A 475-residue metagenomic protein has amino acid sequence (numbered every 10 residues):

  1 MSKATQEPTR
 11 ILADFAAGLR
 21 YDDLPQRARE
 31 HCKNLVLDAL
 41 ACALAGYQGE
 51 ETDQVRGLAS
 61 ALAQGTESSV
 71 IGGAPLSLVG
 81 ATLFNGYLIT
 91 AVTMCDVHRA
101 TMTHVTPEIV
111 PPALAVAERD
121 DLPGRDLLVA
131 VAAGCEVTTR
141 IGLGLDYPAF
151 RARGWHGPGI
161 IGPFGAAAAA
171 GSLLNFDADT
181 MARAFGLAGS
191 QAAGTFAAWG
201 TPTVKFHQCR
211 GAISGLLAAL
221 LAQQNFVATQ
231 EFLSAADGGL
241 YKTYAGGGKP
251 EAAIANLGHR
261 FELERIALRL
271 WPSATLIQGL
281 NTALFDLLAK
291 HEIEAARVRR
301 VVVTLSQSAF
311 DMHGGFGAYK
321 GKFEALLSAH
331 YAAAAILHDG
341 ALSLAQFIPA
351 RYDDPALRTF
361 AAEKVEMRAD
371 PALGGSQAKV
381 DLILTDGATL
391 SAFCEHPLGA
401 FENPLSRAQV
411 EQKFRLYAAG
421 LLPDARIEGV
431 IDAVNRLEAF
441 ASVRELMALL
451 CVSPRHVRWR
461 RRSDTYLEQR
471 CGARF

Functional and structural regions predicted by a protein language model:
M1-T103, G200-I213, L220-F475: Terminal-appendage/accessory-domain detector
L35-C42, A113, I161-S172, A333: Hydrophobic mid-domain F-helix/FG-region of cytochrome P450s
G46, A113-D120, A167-L173, A219-A222 (+2 more regions): Well-ordered alpha-helical scaffold segments within catalytic/enzyme domains
L83-T101, V105-D126, A130, V137 (+1 more regions): Function-dense linear segments that define catalytic or interfacial modules in macromolecule-processing proteins
I89, E108-V110, A115, V137 (+3 more regions): Short connector loops/turns at beta-strand edges and beta->alpha or beta->beta junctions
V110, F164, Q278: Conserved active-site region of classical short-chain dehydrogenase/reductase
A117-D121, R125-L217, T229-D237: Glycine-rich, mobile lid/loop segments that gate access to catalytic sites or pores
